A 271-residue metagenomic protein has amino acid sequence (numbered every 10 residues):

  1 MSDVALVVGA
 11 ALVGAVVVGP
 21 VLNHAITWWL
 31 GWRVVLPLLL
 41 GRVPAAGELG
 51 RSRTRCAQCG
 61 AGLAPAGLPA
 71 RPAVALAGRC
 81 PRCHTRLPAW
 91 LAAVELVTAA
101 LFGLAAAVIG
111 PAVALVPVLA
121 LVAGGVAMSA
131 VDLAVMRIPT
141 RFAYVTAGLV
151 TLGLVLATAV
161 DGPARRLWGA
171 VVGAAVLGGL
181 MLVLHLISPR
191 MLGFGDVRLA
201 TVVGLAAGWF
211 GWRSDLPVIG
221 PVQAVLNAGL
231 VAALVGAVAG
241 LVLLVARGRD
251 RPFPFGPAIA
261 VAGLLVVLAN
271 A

Functional and structural regions predicted by a protein language model:
M1-G110: N-terminal transmembrane signal-anchor/hairpin module of polytopic inner-membrane proteins
A11, A15, G19, T98 (+11 more regions): Alpha-helical transmembrane segments in multi-pass membrane proteins
G19, D196, P254: Short, conserved phosphate/pyrophosphate- and ester-handling motifs at nucleotide-, phospho-/glycolipid
N23, T27-V35, R71, A130-P139 (+2 more regions): Cytoplasmic membrane-interface segments at the C-terminal ends of transmembrane helices
W90-V94, I138-Y144, R251-G256: Membrane-interface loop-to-helix entry segments
L115-A120, G124-V235, G240: Functional transmembrane core segments of multi-pass inner-membrane proteins
G240-V266: Interfacial loop-to-transmembrane junctions
L268-A271: Juxtamembrane boundary at the C-terminal end of a transmembrane helix
